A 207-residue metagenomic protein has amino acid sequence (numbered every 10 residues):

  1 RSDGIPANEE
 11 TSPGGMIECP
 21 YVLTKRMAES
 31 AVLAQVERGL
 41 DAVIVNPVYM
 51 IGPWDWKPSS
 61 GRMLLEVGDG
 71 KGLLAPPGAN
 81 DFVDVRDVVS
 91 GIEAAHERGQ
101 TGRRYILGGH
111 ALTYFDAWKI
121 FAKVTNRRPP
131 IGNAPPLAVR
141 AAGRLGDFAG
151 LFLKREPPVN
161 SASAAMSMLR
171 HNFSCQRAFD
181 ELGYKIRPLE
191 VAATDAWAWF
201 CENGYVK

Functional and structural regions predicted by a protein language model:
R1-I44, Y49, G72: Catalytic helix-loop patch of NAD(P)-dependent Rossmann-fold dehydrogenases
R1-I5, D55-S59, W118-K119, G143-R144: Short aromatic-enriched loop/helix-cap "lid" or pocket-rim segments at secondary-structure transitions that line
S12-I17, L64-V83, D87, G91 (+1 more regions): A conserved pocket-lining segment of Rossmann-fold NAD(P)-dependent short-chain dehydrogenase/reductase
G39-D81: NAD(P)-dependent short-chain dehydrogenase/reductase
I44-P47, P76-V89, R98, R104 (+6 more regions): Conserved loop-to-helix N-cap of the C-terminal "lid" that shapes the substrate pocket in Rossmann-like
L73-V83, F148-L169: Low-complexity, charge- and small-residue-enriched intrinsically disordered regions
G91-P158, C175, D180, A193-K207: Mid/C-terminal beta-alpha module of Rossmann-like enzyme folds, strongest in SDR-family dehydrogenases/epimerases
S167-M168, N172, A178: Polytopic alpha-helical membrane proteins, predominantly small-molecule transporters/carriers
